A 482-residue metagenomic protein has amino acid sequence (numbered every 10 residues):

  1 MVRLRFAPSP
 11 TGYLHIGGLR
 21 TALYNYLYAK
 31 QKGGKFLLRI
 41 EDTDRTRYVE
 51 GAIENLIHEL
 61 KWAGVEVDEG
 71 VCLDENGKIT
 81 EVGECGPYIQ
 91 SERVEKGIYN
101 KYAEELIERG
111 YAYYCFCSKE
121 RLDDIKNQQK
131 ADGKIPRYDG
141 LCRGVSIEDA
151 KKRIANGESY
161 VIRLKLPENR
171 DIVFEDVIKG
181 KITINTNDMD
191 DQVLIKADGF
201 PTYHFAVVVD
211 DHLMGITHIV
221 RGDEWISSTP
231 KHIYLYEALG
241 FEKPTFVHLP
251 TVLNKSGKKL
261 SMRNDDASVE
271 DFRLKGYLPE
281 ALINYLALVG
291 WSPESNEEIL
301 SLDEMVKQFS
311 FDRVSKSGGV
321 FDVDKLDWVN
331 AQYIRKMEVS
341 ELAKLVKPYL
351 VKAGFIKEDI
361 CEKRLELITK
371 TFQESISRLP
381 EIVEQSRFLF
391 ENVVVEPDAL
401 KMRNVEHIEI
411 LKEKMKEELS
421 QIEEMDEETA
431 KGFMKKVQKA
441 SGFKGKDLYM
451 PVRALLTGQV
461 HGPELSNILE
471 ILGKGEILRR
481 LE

Functional and structural regions predicted by a protein language model:
M1-A131, P230-F241: N-terminal Rossmann-like or analogous alpha/beta NTP/dinucleotide-binding catalytic cores that position adenine
R5-P10, L37-D42, L213-I219, M434-K435 (+1 more regions): Glycine- and acidic
N25, L56, L106, G110 (+8 more regions): Residue-level signal for inorganic ion chemistry
E105-H248, L253-L260, S268, P293 (+1 more regions): Active-site cores that bind ATP or allylic diphosphates and position pyrophosphate for catalysis
S227, L239-V395, T457-E482: Catalytic adenosine-cofactor/nucleotide-binding cores of aminoacyl-tRNA synthetases and other
A399-E428, F433-M434: Long, amphipathic alpha-helical coiled-coil segments characteristic of histidine-phosphotransfer scaffolds
D426-I471: Helix-rich, typically C-terminal accessory recognition domains appended to large enzymatic cores
